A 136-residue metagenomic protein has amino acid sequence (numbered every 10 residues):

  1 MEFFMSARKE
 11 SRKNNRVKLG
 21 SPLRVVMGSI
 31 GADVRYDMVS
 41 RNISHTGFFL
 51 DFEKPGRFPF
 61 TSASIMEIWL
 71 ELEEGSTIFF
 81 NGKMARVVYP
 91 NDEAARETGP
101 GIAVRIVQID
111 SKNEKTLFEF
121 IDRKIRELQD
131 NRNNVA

Functional and structural regions predicted by a protein language model:
M1-G56, F118-A136: N-terminal helix initiation/capping motif
P22-G28, T61-I78: Short conserved beta-strand and strand-loop elements enriched in small hydrophobics with frequent Asp/Gly
D37-M38, F80-V87: Short beta-strand-centered aromatic/proline hotspots
F49-F52, V88-I106: Short, solvent-exposed secondary-structure boundary/capping segments
R57-F60, K112-K115: Short, conserved charged micro-motifs
V107-Q108, E114, F118: Well-ordered alpha/beta subsegment
